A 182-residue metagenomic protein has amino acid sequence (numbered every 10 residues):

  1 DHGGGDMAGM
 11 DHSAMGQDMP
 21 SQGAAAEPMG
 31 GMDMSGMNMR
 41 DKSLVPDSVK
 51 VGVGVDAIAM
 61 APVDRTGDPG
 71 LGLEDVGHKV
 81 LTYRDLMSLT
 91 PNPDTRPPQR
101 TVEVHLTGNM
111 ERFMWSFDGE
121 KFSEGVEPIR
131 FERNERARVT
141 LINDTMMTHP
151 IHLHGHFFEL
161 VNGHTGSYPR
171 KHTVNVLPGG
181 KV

Functional and structural regions predicted by a protein language model:
D1-V182: Copper-binding active sites and cupredoxin-like electron-transfer domains, recognizing His/Cys-rich ligand loops
